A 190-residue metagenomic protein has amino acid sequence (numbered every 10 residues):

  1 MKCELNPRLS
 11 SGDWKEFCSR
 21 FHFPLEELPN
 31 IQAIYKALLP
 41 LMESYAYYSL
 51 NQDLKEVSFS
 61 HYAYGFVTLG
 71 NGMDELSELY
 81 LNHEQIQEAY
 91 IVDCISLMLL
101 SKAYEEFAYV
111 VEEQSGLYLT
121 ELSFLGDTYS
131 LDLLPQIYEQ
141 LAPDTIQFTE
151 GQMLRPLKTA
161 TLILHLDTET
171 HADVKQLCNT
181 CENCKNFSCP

Functional and structural regions predicted by a protein language model:
M1-E84, E88: Active-site helix-to-loop segments that bind/position phosphate- or nucleotide-bearing substrates and donors across
N30, I34-L38, A103, F107 (+3 more regions): General structural feature for long, well-ordered alpha-helical segments within catalytic domains of soluble enzymes
I31-I34, I86, I91, I95 (+3 more regions): Weak global preference for isoleucine
E43, E112, G116, N186-C189: Generic secondary-structure signature for well-ordered alpha-helical cores
S49, D53, D74-Y80, K102-E106 (+4 more regions): Generic local-structure boundary detector
F59-D127: Conserved mixed alpha/beta catalytic, RNA-binding, or beta-rich assembly cores of soluble enzyme, regulatory
Y118-S188: Short terminal or interdomain "cap/linker" segment that borders an active site or interface and mediates
